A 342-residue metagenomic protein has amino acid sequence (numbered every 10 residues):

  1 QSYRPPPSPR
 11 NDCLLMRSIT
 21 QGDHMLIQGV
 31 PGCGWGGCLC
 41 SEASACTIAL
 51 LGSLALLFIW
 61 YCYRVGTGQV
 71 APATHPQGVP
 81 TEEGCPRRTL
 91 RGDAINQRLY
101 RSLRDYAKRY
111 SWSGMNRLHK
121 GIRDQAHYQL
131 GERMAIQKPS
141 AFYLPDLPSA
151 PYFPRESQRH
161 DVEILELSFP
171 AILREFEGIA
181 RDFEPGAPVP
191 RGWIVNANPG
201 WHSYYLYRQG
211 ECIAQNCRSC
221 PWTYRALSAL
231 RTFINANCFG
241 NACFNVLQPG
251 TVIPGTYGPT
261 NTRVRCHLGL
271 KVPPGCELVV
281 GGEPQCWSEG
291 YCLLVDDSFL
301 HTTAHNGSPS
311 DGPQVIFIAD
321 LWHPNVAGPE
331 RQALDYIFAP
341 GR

Functional and structural regions predicted by a protein language model:
Q1-M16: Intrinsically disordered, low-complexity basic segments at termini and long loops, enriched in Pro/Gly and/or Arg/Ser
D12-C13, R17-R263, P273-C276, V326-R342: Fe(II)/2-oxoglutarate oxygenase catalytic core
V246, L270, H305-G307: Short, low-complexity Ser/Thr-rich regulatory SLiMs
L247, K271, G281, D296-S298 (+1 more regions): Structured beta-strand/turn binding interfaces of compact recognition modules in eukaryotic regulators
I253-T256, E277-V279, V295, H301-P309: Short beta-strand His + acidic residue motifs that chelate non-heme Fe in jelly-roll/DSBH and cupin folds
R265-G269, L294, P309-A327: A short hydrophobic beta-strand segment most commonly corresponding to one strand of the jelly-roll/cupin
L270-E289: A short beta-strand-loop-beta hairpin characteristic of the jelly-roll/cupin
C286-L300: Conserved metal-binding segment of the jelly-roll/cupin
